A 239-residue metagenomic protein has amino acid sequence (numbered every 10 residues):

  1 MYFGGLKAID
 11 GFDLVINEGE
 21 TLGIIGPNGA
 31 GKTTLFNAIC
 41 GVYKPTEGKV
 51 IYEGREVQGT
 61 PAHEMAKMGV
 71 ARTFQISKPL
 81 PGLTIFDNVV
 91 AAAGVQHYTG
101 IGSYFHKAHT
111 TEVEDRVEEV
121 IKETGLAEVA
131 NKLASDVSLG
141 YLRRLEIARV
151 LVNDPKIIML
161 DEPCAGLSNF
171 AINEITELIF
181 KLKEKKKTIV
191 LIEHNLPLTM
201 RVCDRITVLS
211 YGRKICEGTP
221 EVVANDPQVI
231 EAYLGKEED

Functional and structural regions predicted by a protein language model:
M1-D239: Glycine-rich phosphate-binding loops of nucleotide-dependent enzymes
